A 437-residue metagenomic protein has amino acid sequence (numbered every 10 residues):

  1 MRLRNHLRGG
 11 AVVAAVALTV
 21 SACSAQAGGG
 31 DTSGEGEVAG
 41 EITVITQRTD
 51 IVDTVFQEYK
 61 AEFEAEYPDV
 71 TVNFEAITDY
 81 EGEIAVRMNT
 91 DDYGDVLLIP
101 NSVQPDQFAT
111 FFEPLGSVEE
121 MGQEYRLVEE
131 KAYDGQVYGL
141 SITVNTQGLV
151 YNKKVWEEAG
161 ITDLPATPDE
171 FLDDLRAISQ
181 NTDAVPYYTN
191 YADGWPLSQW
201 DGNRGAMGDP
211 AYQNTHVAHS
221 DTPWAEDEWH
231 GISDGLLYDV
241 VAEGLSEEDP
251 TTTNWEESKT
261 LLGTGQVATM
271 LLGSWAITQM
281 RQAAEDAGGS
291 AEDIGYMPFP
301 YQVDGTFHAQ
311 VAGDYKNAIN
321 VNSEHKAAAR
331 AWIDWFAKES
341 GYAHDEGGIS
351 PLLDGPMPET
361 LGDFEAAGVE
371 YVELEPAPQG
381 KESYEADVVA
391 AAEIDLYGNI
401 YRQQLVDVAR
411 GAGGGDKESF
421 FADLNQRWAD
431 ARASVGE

Functional and structural regions predicted by a protein language model:
R2-Q104, V303, A343-H344, G415 (+2 more regions): Conserved N-terminal structural module of periplasmic/extracytoplasmic solute-binding proteins
P100-Q147, D293-M297: Hinge/lid segment of periplasmic solute-binding proteins
Q104, G235-E324: Extracytoplasmic/periplasmic substrate-binding proteins
F111, W275-A284, F299, Y315-D395: Mature extracytoplasmic/periplasmic domains
G116-V128, Y191, M207-I232, Q282-G289 (+2 more regions): Short, solvent-exposed loop/beta-turn-alpha elements that line the ligand-binding surface or hinge of extracytoplasmic
Q147, L172-T222: Extracytoplasmic/periplasmic solute-binding protein
E157, K381-E437: Conserved C-terminal helix/tail region of periplasmic/extracytoplasmic solute-binding proteins
L175, A218-P250: Glycine-centered hinge/linker elements that transmit conformational signals in sensory and ligand-binding systems
